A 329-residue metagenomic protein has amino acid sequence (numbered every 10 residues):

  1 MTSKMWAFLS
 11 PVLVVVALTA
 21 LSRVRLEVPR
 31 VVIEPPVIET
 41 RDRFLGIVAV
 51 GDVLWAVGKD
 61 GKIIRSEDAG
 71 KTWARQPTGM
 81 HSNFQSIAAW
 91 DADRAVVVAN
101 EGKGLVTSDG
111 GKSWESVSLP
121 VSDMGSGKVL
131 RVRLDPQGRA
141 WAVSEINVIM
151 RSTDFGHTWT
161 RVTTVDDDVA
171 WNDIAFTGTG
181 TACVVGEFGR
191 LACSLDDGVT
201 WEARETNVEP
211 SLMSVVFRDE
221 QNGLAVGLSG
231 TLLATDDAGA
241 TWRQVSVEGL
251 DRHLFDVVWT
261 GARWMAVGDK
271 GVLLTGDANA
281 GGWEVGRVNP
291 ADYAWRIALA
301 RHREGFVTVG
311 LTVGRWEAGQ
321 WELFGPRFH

Functional and structural regions predicted by a protein language model:
M1-H329: Residue-level hotspots at or immediately adjacent to binding/recognition sites across diverse folds
